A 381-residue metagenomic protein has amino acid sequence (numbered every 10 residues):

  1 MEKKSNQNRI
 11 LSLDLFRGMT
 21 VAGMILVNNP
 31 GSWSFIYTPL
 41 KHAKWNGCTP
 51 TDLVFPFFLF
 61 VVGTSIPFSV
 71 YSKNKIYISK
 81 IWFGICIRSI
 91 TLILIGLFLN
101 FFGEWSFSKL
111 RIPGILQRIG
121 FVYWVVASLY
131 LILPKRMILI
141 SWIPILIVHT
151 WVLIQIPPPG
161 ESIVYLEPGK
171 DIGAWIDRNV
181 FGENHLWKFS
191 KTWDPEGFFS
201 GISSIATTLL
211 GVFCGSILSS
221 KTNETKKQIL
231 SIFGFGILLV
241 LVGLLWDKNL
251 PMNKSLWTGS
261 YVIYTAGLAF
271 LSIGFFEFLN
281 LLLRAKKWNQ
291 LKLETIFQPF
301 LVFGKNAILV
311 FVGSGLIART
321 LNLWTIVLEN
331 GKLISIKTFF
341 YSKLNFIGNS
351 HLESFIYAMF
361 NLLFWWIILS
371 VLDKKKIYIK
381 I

Functional and structural regions predicted by a protein language model:
M1-I381: Alpha-helical transmembrane segments and their immediate juxtamembrane cytosolic regions
